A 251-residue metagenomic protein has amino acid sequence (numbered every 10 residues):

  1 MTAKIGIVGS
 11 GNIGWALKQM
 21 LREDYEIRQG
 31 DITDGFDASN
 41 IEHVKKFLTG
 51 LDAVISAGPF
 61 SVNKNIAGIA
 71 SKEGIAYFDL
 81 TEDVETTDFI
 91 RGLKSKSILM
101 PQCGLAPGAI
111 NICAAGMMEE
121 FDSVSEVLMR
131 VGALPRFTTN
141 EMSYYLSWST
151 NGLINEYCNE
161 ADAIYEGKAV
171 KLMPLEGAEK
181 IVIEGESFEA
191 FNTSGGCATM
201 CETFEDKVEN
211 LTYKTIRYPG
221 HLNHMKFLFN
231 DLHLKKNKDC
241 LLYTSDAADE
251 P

Functional and structural regions predicted by a protein language model:
S10: Glycine-rich Rossmann-fold phosphate-binding loop(s) that bind the pyrophosphate of adenine dinucleotide cofactors
I13: Hydrophobic/small residue at the entry helix of a nucleotide-binding pocket
D31-E42: Adenosine-cofactor binding site in Rossmann-like domains, unifying the SAM/SAH pocket of S-adenosylmethionine-dependent
A53-A67, G74, D79-T86: N-terminal glycine-rich "phosphate-gripper" loop used for MgATP/nucleotide binding and carboxylate activation
E82-L99: Rossmann-fold NAD(P)-binding glycine/threonine-rich loop
D122-L241: Active-site-lining helix/loop region of Rossmann-like oxidoreductase modules
Y243-P251: Single conserved hydrophobic/aromatic residue that forms the stacking wall/gate of nucleotide- or nucleobase-binding
